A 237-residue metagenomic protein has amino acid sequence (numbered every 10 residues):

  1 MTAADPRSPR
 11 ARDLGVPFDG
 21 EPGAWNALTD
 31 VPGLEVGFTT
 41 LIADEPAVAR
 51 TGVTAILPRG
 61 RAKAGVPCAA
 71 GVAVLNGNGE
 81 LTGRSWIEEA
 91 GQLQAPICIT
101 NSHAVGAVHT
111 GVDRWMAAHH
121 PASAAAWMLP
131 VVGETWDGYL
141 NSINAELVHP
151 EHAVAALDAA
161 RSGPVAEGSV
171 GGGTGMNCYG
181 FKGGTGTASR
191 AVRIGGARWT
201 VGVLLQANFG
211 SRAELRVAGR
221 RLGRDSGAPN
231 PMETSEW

Functional and structural regions predicted by a protein language model:
M1-W237: Alpha/propeptide regions of enzymes that mature by internal proteolysis
